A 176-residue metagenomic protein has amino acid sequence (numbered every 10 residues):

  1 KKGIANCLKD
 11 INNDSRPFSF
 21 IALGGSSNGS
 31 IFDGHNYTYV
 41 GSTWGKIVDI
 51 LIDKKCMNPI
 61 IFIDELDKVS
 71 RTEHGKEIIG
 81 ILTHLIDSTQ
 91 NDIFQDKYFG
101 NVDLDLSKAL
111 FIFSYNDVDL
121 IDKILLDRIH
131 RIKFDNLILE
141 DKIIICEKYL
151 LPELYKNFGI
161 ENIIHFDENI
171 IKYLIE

Functional and structural regions predicted by a protein language model:
K1-A22, I52-D53, T83, D87: Walker A/P-loop
G3-C7, I31, E77-L85, I124-R128 (+2 more regions): Alpha-helical scaffold elements adjacent to nucleotide-binding pockets in ATP/GTP-utilizing enzyme cores
I4, T43-W44, P59, E65 (+5 more regions): Helical "lid/switch" subdomain of P-loop NTPase nucleotide-binding domains
D10-S42, I50, S70, D141: AAA+/P-loop NTPase substrate/partner-engagement loops
D14-S15, K55, D117-D127, R131-E176: Conserved C-terminal "switch" segment of AAA+ ATPases
R16, T43-K46, Q90-G100, K156-I160: Active-site phosphate-binding and catalytic loops of NTP-dependent enzymes
K54-F62, F94-S114, I164-F166: AAA+/SF3 P-loop NTPase mechanochemical coupling elements
I63-L104: Conserved catalytic/switch belt of AAA+ P-loop NTPases
